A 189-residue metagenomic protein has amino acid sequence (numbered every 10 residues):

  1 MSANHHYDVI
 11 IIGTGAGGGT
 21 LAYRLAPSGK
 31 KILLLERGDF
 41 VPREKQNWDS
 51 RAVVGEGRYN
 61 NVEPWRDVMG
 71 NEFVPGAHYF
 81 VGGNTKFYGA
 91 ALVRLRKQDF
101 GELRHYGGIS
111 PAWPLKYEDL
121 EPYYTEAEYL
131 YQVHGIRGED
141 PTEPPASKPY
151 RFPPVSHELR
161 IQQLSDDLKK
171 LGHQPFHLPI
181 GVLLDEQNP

Functional and structural regions predicted by a protein language model:
M1-A3, Y7, I12-T14, A90 (+1 more regions): Amphipathic repeat-derived elements
S2-E126: N-terminal glycine-rich phosphate/pyrophosphate-binding loop and immediately adjacent elements
R104-P189: Conserved redox-cofactor binding core of oxidoreductases
